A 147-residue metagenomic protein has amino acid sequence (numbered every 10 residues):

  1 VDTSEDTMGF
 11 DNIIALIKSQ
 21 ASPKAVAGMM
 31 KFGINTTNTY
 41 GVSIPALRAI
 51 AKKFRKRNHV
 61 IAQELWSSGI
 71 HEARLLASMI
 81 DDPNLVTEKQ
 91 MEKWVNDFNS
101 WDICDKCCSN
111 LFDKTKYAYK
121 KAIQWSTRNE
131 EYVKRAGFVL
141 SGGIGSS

Functional and structural regions predicted by a protein language model:
D2-S147: Alpha-helical scaffold domains
